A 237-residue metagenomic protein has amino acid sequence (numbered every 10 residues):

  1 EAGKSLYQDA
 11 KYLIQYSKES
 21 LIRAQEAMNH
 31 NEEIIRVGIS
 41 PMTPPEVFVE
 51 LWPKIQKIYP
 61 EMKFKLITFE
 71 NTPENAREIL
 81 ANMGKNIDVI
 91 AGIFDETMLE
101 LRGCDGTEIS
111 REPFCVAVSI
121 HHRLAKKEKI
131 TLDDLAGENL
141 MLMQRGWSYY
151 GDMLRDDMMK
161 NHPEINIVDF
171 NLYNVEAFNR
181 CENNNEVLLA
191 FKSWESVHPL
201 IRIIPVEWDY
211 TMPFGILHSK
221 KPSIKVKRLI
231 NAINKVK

Functional and structural regions predicted by a protein language model:
E1-K4, I14-G38, P45, Q56-K57 (+2 more regions): Short helix-loop hinge/linker segments at domain boundaries
E33-M98: Central regulatory/effector-binding core of bacterial HTH transcription factors
V47, E138-N161, V226: Secondary-structure junction motif
L51-P60, A81, Y150-N166: Ligand-binding cleft/hinge of the Venus flytrap
M62-P73, M143, P163-N174: Short beta-strand-to-loop elements that line the ligand-binding cleft of bilobed periplasmic-binding protein-like
E100-T107, E112, V175-I224: Beta-alpha-beta core module
L101-F114, V118-L140, V226-K227: Flexible hinge/capping segments at coil-to-helix
D133, P213-K237: Extended ligand-binding regions for polar small-molecule ligands
